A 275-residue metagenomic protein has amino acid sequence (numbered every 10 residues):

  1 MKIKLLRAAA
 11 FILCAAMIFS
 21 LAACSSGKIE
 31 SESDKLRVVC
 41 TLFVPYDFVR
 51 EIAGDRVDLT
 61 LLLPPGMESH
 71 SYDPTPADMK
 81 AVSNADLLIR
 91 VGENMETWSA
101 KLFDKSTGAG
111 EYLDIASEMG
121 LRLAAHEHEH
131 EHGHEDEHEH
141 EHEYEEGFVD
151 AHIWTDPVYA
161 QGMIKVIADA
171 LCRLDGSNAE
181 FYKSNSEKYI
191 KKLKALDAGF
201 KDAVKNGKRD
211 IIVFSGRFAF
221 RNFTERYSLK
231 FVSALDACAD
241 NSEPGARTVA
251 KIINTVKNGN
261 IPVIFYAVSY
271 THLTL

Functional and structural regions predicted by a protein language model:
M1, H272-L275: Short intrinsically disordered, low-complexity coil segments enriched in acidic
M1-I12: Bacterial N-terminal signal peptides that target proteins for export
A10-L13, C24-L273: Extracytoplasmic metal-acquisition and chelation regions
